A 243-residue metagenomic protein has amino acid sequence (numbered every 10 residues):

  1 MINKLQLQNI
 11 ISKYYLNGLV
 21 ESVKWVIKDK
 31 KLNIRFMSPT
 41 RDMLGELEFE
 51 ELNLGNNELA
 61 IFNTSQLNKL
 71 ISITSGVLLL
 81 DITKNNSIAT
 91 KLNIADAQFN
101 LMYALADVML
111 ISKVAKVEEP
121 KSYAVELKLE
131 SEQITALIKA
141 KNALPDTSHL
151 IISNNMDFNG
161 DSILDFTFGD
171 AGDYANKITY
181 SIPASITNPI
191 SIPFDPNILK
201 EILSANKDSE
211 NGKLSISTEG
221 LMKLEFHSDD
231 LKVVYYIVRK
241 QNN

Functional and structural regions predicted by a protein language model:
M1-N17, S22-L144, I151-N243: DNA polymerase sliding clamps and clamp-related checkpoint/processivity subunits
